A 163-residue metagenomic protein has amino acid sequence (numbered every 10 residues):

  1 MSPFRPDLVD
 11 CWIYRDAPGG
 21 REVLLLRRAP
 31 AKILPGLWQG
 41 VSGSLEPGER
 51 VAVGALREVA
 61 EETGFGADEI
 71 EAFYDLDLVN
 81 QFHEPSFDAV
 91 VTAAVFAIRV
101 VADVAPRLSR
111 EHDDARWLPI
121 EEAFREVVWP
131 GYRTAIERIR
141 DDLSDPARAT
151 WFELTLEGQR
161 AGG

Functional and structural regions predicted by a protein language model:
M1-L24: Conserved N-terminal beta-strand and adjoining loop/helix that marks the start of the Nudix/MutT-like hydrolase domain
F4-P6, P18, K32-I33, D88-V91 (+1 more regions): A generic fold-level signal
I13-R15, R27, A97-R99: Short, well-ordered beta-strand micro-motif
G20-E62, G163: Conserved Nudix-box catalytic region and its N-terminal flanking loop in Nudix hydrolases and closely related
Q39, V90, W117: Short aromatic/basic micro-patch
G64-V104: Active-site segment of metal-dependent pyrophosphate-handling enzymes, primarily the Nudix hydrolase catalytic core
V95-A97, A105-I139: NUDIX/MutT-family hydrolases
V128, R133-G163: Charged phosphate-binding loop/patch that engages nucleotide di/tri-phosphates or the phosphate backbone of nucleic
